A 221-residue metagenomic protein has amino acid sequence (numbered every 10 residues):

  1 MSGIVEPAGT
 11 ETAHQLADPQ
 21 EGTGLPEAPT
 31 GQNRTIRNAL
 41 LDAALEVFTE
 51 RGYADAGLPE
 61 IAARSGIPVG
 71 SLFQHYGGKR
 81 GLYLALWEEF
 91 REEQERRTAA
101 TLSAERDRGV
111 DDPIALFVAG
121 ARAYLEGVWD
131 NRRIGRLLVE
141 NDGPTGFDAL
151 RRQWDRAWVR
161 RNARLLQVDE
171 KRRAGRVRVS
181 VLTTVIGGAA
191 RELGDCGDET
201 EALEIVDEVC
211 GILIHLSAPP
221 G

Functional and structural regions predicted by a protein language model:
M1-T35, P220-G221: N-terminal intrinsically disordered/low-complexity leader segments
A39, A43, V47-G81, A85: Helix-turn-helix
A39-V47, E93, A119, A123: Pre-recognition alpha-helix immediately N-terminal to the DNA-recognition helix within helix-turn-helix or winged-helix
L84-F90, G135, R151: Alpha-helical DNA-contacting segments of helix-turn-helix folds
A85, A99-D130, E170, V206: Hydrophobic alpha-helical connector segments
E92-E95, A119, E126, T145-E170 (+1 more regions): Amphipathic alpha-helical packing segments from all-alpha helical-bundle domains
A100-R106, L138-T145: Short linear capping/connector segments at secondary-structure termini
G135-E140, D148, L166-L213, P220-G221: Hydrophobic/aromatic-rich alpha-helical bundle segments in the mid-to-C-terminal region
